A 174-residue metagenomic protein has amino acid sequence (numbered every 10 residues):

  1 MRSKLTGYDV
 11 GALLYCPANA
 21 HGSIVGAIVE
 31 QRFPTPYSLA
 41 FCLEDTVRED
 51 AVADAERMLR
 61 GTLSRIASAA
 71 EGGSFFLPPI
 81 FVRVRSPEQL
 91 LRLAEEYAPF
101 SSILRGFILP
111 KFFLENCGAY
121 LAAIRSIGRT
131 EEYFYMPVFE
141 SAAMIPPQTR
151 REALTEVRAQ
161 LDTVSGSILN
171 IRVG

Functional and structural regions predicted by a protein language model:
R2-V173: Conserved alpha/beta-domain cores
